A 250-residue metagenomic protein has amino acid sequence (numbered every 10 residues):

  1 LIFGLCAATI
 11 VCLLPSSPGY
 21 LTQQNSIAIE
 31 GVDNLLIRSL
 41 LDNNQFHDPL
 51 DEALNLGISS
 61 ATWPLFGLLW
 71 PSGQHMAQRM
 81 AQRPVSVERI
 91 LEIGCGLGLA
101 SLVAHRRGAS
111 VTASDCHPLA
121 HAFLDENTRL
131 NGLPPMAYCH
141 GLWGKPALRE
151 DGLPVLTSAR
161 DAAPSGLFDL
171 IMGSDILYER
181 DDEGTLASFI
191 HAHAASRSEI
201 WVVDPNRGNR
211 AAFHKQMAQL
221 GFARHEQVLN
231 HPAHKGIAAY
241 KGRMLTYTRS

Functional and structural regions predicted by a protein language model:
F3-S250: S-adenosylmethionine-dependent methyltransferases
